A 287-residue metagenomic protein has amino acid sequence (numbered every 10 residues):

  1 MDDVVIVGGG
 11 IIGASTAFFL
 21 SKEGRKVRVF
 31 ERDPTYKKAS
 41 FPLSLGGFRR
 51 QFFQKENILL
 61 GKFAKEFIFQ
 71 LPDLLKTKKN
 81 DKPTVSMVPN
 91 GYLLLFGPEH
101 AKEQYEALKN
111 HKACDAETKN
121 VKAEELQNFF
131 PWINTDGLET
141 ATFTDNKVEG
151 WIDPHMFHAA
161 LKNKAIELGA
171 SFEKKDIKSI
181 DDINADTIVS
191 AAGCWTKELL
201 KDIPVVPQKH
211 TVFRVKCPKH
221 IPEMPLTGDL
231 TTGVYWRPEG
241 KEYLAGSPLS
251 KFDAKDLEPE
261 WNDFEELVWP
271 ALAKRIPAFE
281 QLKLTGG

Functional and structural regions predicted by a protein language model:
D2-R28: N-terminal Rossmann-like FAD-binding beta1-loop-alpha1 element of flavoenzymes
K22-F41: Glycine-rich FAD pyrophosphate-binding loop
K37, D186-P225: Central helical "cap/lid" subdomain
L45-F129, G233-Y235: Dinucleotide-binding Rossmann-like beta1-alpha1 core, especially the glycine-rich loop that anchors the ADP
L59-L60, L94-E103, T144-N163, E258-F264: Short beta-strand to alpha-helix junction loop
M87-P89, V205-H210, I276-G287: A short coil-to-beta-strand element that immediately follows conserved catalytic motifs
T144-K178, I183-D186, A191: Helical element adjacent to the flavin cofactor pocket in flavoenzyme catalytic cores
C217-G287: Active-site lid/adjacent beta-loop-alpha segment flanking the redox-cofactor pocket in flavoenzymes
